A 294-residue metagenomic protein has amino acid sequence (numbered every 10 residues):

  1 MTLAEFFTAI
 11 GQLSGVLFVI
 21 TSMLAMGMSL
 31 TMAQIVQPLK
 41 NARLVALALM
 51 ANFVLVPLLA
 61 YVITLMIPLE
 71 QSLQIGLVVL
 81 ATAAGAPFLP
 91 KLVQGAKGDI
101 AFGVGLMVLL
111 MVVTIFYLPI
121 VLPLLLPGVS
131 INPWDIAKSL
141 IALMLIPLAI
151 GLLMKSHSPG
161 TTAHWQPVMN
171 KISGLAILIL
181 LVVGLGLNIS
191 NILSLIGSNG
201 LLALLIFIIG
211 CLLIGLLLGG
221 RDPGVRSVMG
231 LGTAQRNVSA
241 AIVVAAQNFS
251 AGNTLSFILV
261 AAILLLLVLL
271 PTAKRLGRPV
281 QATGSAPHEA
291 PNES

Functional and structural regions predicted by a protein language model:
M1-S294: Alpha-helical transmembrane segments of multi-pass small-molecule/ion transporters
